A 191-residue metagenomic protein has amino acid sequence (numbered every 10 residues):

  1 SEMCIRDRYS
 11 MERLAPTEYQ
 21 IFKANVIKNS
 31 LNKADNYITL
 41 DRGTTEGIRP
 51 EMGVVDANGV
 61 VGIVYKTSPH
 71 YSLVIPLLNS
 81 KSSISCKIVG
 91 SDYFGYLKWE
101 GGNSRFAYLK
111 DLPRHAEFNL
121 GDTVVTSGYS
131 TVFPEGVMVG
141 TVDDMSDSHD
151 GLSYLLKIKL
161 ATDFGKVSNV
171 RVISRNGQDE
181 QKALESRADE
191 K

Functional and structural regions predicted by a protein language model:
M3-I5: Short, small-residue-biased leader/transition segments that mark boundaries at the very start of proteins
D7-K191: A secondary-structure micro-motif
